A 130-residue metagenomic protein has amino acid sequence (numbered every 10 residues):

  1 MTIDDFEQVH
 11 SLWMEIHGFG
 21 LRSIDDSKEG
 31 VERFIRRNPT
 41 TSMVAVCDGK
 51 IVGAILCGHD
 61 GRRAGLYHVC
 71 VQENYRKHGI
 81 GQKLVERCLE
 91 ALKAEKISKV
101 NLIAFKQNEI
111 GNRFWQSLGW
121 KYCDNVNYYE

Functional and structural regions predicted by a protein language model:
M1-S11: A short beta-loop-alpha structural element at the N-terminal edge of CoA-dependent acyl/N-acetyltransferase catalytic
H10-I24, F34: Helix-loop element at the rim of GNAT/NAT acetyltransferase active sites that forms part of the acceptor-substrate
E32-V44, G65: A short helix-loop-beta-strand connector motif used in the catalytic cores of GNAT acetyltransferases and, in some
V44, K50-G58, G65-H68: Conserved beta-strand in the GNAT
G58-Y67, R76, C123-V126: A conserved beta-turn-beta hairpin within the catalytic core of GNAT-like acetyltransferases that forms part
H68-V71, K77-E90, R113, S117: Conserved acetyl-CoA-binding loop-helix of GNAT-fold acetyltransferases
V85, L92-A104: Conserved GNAT acetyl-CoA-binding A-motif
L102-G111, E130: Conserved beta-strand-loop-alpha-helix junction that forms the acyl-donor binding cleft
